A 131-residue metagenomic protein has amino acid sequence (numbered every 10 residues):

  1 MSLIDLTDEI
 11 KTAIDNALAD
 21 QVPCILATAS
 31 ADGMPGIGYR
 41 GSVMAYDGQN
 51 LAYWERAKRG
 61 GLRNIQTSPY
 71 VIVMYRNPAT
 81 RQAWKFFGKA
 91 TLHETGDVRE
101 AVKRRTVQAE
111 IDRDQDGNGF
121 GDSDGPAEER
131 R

Functional and structural regions predicted by a protein language model:
M1-R131: Binding-site signature for planar aromatic cofactors or substrates
